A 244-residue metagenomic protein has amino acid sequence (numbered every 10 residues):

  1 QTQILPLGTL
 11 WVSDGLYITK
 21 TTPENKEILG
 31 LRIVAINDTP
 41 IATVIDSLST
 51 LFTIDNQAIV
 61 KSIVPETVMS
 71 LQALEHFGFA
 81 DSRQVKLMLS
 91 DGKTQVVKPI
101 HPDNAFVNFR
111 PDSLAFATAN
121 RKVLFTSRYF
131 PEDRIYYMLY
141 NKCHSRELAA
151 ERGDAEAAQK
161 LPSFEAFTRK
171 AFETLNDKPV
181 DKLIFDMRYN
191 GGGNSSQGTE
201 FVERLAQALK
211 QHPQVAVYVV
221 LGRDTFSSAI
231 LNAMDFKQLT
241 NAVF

Functional and structural regions predicted by a protein language model:
Q1-L183, P213: Flexible, low-complexity junctional segments that flank or bridge functional domains
L31, K182-I184, R188-F244: Conserved acidic, small-residue-rich alpha-beta core segments centered on
